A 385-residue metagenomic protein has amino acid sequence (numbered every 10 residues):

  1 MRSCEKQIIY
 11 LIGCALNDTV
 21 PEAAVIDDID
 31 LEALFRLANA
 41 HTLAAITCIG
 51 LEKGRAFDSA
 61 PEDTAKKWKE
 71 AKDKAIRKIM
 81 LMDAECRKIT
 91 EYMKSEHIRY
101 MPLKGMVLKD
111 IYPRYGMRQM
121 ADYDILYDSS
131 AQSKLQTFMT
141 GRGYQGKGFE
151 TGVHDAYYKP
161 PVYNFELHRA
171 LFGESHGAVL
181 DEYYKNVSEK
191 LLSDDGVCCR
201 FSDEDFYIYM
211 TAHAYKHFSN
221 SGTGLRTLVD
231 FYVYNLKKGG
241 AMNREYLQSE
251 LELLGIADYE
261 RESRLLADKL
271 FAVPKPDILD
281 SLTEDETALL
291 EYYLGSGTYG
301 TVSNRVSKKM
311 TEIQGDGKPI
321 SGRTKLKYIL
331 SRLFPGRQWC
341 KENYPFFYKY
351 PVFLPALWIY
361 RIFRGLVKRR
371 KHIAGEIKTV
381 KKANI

Functional and structural regions predicted by a protein language model:
M1-A121, Y127-I385: Conserved NTP-donor binding/palm subdomain of two-metal-ion nucleotidyltransferases/polymerases, i.e., the charged
